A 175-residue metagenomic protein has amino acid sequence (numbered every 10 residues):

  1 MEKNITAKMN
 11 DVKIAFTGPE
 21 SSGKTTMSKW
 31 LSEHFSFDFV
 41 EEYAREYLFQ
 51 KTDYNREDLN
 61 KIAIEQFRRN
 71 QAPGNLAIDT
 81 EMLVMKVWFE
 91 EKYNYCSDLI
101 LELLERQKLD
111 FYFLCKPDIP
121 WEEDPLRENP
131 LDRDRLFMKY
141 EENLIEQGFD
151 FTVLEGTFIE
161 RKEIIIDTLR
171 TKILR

Functional and structural regions predicted by a protein language model:
M1-A7: Pre-Walker A adenine-sensing motif
M9-K13: Pre-Walker A (Motif I) flank of P-loop NTPase domains
F16: Hydrophobic anchor at the beta1->P-loop junction of P-loop NTPases
E20: The conserved Walker
K24: Conserved lysine of the Walker
K29-Q71: Conserved substrate/cofactor phosphate-moiety recognition/catalytic segment in nucleotide-dependent phosphotransferases
D53-Y95: Conserved nucleotide-sensing/catalytic segment adjacent to the nucleotide-binding pocket in NTP-handling enzymes
Y93-E160, I164, I173: A glycine- and Lys/Arg-enriched "phosphate-lid" helix/loop adjacent to the NTP-binding pocket of small-molecule kinases
